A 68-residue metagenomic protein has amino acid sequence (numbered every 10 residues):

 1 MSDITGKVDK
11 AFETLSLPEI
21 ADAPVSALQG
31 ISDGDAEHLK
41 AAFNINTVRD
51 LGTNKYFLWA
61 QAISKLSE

Functional and structural regions predicted by a protein language model:
M1-E68: Compact, charge-rich alpha-helical regulatory domains located at protein termini
